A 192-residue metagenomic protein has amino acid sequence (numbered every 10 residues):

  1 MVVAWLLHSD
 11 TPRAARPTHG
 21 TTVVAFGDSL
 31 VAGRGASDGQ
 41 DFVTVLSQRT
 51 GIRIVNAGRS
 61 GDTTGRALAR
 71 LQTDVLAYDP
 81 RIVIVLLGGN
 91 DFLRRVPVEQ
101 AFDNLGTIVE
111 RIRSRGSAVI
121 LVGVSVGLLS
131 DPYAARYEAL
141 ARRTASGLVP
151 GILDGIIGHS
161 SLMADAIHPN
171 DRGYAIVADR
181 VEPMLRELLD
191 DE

Functional and structural regions predicted by a protein language model:
M1, G58-G61, D91, V96: Acidic/glycine-enriched edge-of-secondary-structure segments
V2-V3, I157: Generic hydrophobic, helix-prone segments enriched in Leu/Val/Ile
V3-R66, R70-D79: Serine-esterase "nucleophile elbow" of acetyl-processing enzymes
V45-R49, A69-E192: Alpha-helical cap/lid subdomain in secreted, periplasmic, or secretory-pathway luminal O-acyl-processing enzymes
